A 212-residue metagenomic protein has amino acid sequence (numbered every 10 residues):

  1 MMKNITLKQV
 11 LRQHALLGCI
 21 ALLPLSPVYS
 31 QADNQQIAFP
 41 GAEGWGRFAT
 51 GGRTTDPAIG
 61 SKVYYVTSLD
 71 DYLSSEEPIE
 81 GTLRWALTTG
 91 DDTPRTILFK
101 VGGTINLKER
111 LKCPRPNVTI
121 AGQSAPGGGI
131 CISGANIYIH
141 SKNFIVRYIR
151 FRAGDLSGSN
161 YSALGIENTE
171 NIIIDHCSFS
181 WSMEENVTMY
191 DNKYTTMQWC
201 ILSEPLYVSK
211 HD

Functional and structural regions predicted by a protein language model:
M2-G18: Bacterial N-terminal signal peptides that target proteins for export
I20-P27: Hydrophobic core
V28-A32: Boundary at the C-terminal end of the N-terminal hydrophobic targeting segment
Q36-T96: Acidic Gly/Asp/Thr-rich repetitive segments characteristic of extracellular carbohydrate-active and adhesion proteins
D70-L73, G102-T104, S124-G127: Acidic glycine-/aspartate-rich tracts in secreted/extracellular proteins
I79-D92, T104-A121, G129-R147, A153-E170 (+1 more regions): Extracellular beta-strand-rich solenoid/capping regions of secreted or surface-exposed proteins that bind or remodel
N117-P126, K142-A153, N168-W181, K193-D212: Right-handed parallel beta-helix
Y161, I174, E184-N186: Conserved positions at the start
